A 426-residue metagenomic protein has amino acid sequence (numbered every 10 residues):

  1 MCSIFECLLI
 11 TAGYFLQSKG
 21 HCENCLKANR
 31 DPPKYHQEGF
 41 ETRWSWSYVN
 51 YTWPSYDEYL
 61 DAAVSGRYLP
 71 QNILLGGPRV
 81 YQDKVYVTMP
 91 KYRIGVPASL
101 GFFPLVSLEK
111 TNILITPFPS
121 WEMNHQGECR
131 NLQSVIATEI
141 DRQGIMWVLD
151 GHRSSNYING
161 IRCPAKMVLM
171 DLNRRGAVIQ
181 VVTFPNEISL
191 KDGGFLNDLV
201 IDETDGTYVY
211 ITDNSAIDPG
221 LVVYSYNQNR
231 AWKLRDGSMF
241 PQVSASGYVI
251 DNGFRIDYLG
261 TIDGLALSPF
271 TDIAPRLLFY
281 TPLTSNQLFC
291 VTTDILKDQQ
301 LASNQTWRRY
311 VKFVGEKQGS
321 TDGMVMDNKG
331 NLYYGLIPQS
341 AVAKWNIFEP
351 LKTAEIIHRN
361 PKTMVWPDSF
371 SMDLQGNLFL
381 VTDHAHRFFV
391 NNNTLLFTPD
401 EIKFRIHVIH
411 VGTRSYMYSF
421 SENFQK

Functional and structural regions predicted by a protein language model:
L26-Y68, Q82-M123, Y157-N159, C163 (+1 more regions): Beta-propeller domains
S45-R67, T111-R130, I179-K191, W232-I256 (+3 more regions): Surface-exposed loop and turn segments in beta-propeller and other repeat-based domains that flank or scaffold
Y68-Q82, Q126-L149, E187-V209, F240-L277 (+3 more regions): Beta-rich, blade/repeat-based domains predominating in secreted/periplasmic proteins but also intracellular
V87-R93, V148-H152, E203, Y210-S215 (+3 more regions): Conserved beta-strand positions in repeat-built beta-propeller and related beta-rich domains
S99-S107, R162-R174, V223-N227, L395-T413: Beta-propeller blade signature
P104-E109, L172-R174, Y226-A231, V291-A302 (+2 more regions): Short loop/turn segments immediately following beta-strands, especially the blade-tip and inter-blade linker loops
V106-W147, G151-S155, G160, V182-E187: Blade-loop segments of beta-propeller domains
S371-K426: Blade-level signature of beta-propeller repeat domains, shared across WD40, Kelch, NHL, RCC1 and BNR/Asp-box propellers
